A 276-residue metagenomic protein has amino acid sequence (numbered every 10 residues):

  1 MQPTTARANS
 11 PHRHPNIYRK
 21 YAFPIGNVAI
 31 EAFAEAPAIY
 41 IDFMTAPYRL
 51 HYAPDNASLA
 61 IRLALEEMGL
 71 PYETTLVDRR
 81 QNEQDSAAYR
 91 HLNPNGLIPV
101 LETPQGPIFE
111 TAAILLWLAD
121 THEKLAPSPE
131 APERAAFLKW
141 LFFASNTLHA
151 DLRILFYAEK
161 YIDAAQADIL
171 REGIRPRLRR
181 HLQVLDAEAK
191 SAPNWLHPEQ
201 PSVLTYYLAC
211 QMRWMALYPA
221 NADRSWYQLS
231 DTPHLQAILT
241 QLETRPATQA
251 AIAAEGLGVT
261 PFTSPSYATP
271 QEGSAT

Functional and structural regions predicted by a protein language model:
M1-N9: Ser/Thr-rich, low-complexity intrinsically disordered segments
N9-Y18, Y40-D42: Intrinsic-disorder-associated, low-complexity terminal segments enriched in Asp/Asn/His/Tyr and depleted of Lys/Arg
A22-A32, A36-A38: Intrinsically disordered, low-complexity segments enriched in serine/proline and basic residues
D42-E172: GST-like domain detector, emphasizing the conserved glutathione-binding G-site in the N-terminal thioredoxin-like
A144-T240, T244: GST-like fold's C-terminal all-alpha helical module
A251: Charged phosphate-binding loop/patch that engages nucleotide di/tri-phosphates or the phosphate backbone of nucleic
E255-T276: Acidic/histidine-enriched, glycine/proline-rich intrinsically disordered or flexible terminal extensions
